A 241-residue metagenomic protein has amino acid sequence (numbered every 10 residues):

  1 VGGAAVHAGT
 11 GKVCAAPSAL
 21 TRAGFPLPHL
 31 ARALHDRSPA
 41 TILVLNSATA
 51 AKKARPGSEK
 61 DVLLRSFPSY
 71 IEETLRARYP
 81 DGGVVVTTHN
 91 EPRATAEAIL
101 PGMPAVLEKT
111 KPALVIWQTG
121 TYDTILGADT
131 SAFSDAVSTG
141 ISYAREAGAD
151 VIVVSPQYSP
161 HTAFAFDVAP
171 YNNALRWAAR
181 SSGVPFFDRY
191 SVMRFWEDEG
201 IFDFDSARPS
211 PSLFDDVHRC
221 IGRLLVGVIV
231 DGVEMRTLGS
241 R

Functional and structural regions predicted by a protein language model:
G3-T88, A105-K111: Serine-esterase "nucleophile elbow" of acetyl-processing enzymes
L27, A31, P68, E72 (+9 more regions): Extracytoplasmic/secreted envelope proteins and their assembly/folding machinery, especially bacterial periplasmic
D36, D61-S66, R93, E97 (+4 more regions): Soluble non-cytosolic domains of exported or imported proteins
T41-L43, R65, E72-R76, P80-T110 (+1 more regions): Internal alpha/beta domain cores that form substrate/cofactor-binding pockets in large enzymes and binding proteins
T49, T88-A94, I116-L126, R180 (+1 more regions): Cell-envelope and extracellular/periplasmic
K52-A54, A96-A98, D123-T130, H161-A165 (+1 more regions): Extracytoplasmic/secreted cell-surface and envelope-processing proteins
Q118-Y122, G140-N172, E197: Active-site segments of SGNH/GDSL-like serine hydrolases that catalyze O-acetyl group transfer/hydrolysis on lipids
Q157-R241: Catalytic His-Asp segment of secreted/periplasmic serine-dependent ester chemistry enzymes
